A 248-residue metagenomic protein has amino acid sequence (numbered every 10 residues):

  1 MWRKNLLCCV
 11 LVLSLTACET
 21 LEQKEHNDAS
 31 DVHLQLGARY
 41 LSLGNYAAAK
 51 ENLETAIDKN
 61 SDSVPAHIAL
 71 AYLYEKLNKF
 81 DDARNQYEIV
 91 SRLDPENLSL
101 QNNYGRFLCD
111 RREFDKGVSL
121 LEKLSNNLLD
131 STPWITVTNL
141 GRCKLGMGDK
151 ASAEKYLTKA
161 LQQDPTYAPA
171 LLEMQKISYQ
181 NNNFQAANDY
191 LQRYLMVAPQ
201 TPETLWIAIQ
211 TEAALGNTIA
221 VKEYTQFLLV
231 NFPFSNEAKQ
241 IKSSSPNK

Functional and structural regions predicted by a protein language model:
A17-Q35: Bacterial Sec signal peptide processing site at the extreme N-terminus
E25, K59, L93-D94, N127-L129 (+3 more regions): Structural marker of alpha-solenoid helical repeat scaffolds
S42-L43, K76-L77, D110-R111, N127 (+5 more regions): Register position in tetratricopeptide repeats
M196-K248: Terminal, low-structured helical/coil segments at or just beyond the last alpha-helical repeat
